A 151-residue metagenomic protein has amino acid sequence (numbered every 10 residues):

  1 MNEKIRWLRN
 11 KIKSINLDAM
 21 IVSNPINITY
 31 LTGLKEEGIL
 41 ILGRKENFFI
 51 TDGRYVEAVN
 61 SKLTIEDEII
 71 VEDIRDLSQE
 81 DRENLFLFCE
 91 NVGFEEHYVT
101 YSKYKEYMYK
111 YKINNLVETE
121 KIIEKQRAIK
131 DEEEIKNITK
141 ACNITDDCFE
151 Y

Functional and structural regions predicted by a protein language model:
M1-I50, E57, F86-C89, Y109-N114 (+2 more regions): Terminal domain-start leader segments
E3-I5, D76-Y151: Flexible, acidic/His-enriched mid-domain "rim/lid" segments that flank
S23-P25, D52-G53, E96-H97, K121: Fold-independent oxyanion-binding glycine-rich loops and adjacent beta-strand/coil segments at enzyme active sites
E37-L40, E66-D67, E134: Short, hinge-like loop/turn segments at secondary-structure boundaries
I41-K45, K62-T64, I70-I74, I113-V117 (+1 more regions): Short, surface-exposed linear patches
E46, Y55, Y98-T100: Residues that cap or initiate secondary-structure elements
T51-E80: Compact, glycine/acidic-enriched structural inserts
